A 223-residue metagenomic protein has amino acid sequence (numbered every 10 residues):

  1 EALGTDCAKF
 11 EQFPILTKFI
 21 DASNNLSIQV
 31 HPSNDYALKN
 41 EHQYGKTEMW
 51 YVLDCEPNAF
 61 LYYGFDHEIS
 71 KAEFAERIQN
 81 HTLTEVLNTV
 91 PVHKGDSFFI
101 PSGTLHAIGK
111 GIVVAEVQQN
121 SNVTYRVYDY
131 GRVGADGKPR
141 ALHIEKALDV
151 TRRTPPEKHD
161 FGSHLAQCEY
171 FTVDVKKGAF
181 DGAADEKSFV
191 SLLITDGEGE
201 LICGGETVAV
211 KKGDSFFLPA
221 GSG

Functional and structural regions predicted by a protein language model:
E1-K94, G109-L192, D196-E198, I202-G204 (+1 more regions): Active-site region of the double-stranded beta-helix
H31, I100-P101: N-terminal intrinsically disordered, low-complexity, charge/repeat-rich segments that act as generic
G95-F99, G223: Noncatalytic modules at the cell exterior or secretory-pathway interfaces, chiefly beta-strand-rich lectin/adhesion
T104-A107, S222-G223: Short, charged beta-turn/beta-strand-edge "cap" motif at the junction between a beta-strand and an adjacent loop
F216, G221-S222: Extended, charged low-complexity segments that frequently continue into or abut oligomerization scaffolds
